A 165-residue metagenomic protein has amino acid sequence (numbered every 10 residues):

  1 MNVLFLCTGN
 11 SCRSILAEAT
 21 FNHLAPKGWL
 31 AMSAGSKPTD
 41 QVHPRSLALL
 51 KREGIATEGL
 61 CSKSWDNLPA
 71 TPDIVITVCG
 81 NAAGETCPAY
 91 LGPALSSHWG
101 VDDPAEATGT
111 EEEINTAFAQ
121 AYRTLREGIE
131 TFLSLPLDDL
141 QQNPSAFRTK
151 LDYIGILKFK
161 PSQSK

Functional and structural regions predicted by a protein language model:
M1-L68: Conserved active-site segments centered on acidic
S11, G80-A83, D103: Short glycine-rich anion-binding loops that position phosphate/pyrophosphate groups of nucleotides and phosphorylated
A17, C61, D66-P69, L91 (+2 more regions): Generic, ordered loop/turn and secondary-structure boundary motif
G35, C79, G100-D102: Residues at the C-termini of beta-strands that transition into short coil/loop
T57, A82-T86: Glycine-rich nucleotide phosphate-binding loop and flanking beta-alpha elements of Rossmann-like dinucleotide-binding
D73: Conserved acidic residues
T86-K165: Phosphate-binding/catalytic loops
